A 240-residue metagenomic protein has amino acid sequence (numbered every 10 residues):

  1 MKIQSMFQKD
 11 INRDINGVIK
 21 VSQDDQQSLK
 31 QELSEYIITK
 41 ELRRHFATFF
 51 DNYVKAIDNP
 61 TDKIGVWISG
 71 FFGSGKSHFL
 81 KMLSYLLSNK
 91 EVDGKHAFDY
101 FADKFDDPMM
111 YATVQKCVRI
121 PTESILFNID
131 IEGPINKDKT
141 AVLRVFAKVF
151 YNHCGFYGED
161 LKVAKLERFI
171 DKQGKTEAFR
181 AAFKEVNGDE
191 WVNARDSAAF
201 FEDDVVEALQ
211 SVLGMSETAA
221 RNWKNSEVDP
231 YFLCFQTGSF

Functional and structural regions predicted by a protein language model:
M1-I37, V186-A199, Q236-S239: Low-complexity, highly charged intrinsically disordered N-terminal segments that act as targeting/localization
Q31-N59, A102-F105: N-terminal pre-Walker A segment at the start of P-loop NTPase domains
T48-K55, L83-N89, F150, F240: Short, well-ordered amphipathic alpha-helices
F49-I57, P108-K116, G238-F240: Structured alpha-helical segments in the cores of large, soluble enzyme domains
K63: Short coil/loop residues immediately preceding or within conserved phosphate-binding loops of NTP-utilizing enzyme
V66-F71, L80-D203: P-loop NTPase motor core
K76: Conserved lysine of the Walker
V206-F240: Conserved helicase/translocase P-loop NTPase motor core
